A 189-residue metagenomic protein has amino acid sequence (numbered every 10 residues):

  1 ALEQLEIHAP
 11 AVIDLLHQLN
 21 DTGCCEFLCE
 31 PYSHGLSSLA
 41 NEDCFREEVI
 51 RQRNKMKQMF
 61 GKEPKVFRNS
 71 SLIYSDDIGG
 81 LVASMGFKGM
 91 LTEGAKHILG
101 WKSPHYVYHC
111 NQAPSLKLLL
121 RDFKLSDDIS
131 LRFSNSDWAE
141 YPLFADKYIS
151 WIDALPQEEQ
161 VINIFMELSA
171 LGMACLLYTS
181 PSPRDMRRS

Functional and structural regions predicted by a protein language model:
A1-I7: N-terminal accessory alpha/beta regions
H8-L28, P156: Acidic (Asp/Glu)-rich catalytic clusters
F27-C29, G89-L91, I162: Hydrophobic faces of well-ordered beta-strands that scaffold small-molecule active sites in alpha/beta enzyme cores
E30, F67, L119: Conserved, mostly hydrophobic/aromatic
G35-Q58, S115, L120-P156, L176-L177: Alpha-helical scaffold elements lining the catalytic groove of polysaccharide deacetylases
I50-H105, L171-S180: Catalytic domains of cell-wall/extracellular-matrix polysaccharide-remodeling enzymes, centered on de-N-acetylation
E159-L177: A conserved active-site cap/scaffold subdomain adjacent to cofactor or substrate pockets
Y178-S189: Single conserved hydrophobic/aromatic residue that forms the stacking wall/gate of nucleotide- or nucleobase-binding
